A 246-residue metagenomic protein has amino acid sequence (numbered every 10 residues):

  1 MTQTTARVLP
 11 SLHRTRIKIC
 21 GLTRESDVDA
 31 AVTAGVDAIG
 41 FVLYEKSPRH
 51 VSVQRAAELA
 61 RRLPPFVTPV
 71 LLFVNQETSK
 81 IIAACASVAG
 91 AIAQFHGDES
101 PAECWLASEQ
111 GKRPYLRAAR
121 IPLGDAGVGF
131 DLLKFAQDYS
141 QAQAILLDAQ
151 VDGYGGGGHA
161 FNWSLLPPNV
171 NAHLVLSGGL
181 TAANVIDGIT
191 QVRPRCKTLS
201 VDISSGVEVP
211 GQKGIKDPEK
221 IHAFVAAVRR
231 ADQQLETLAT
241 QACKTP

Functional and structural regions predicted by a protein language model:
M1-C20, Q241-T245: N-terminal amphipathic alpha-helix/helix-capping segment at the start of soluble metabolic enzymes
I19, S177, S204: Short hydrophobic "strand-cap" motifs at the C-terminus of beta-strands
V28-A34, Q137-S140: Alpha/beta enzyme core
A38-R55: Glycine-rich, proline-tolerant flexible connector loops at the mouths of alpha/beta enzymes
I39, A93, I145, C196-K197 (+1 more regions): Hydrophobic residues within beta-strands of alpha/beta enzymes
L43-S47, A60-S177, T181-V185, E208: Conserved anion-binding
V53-L63, L106, I189, S204 (+1 more regions): C-terminal helical cap(s) of enzyme catalytic domains, especially alpha/beta-barrels
